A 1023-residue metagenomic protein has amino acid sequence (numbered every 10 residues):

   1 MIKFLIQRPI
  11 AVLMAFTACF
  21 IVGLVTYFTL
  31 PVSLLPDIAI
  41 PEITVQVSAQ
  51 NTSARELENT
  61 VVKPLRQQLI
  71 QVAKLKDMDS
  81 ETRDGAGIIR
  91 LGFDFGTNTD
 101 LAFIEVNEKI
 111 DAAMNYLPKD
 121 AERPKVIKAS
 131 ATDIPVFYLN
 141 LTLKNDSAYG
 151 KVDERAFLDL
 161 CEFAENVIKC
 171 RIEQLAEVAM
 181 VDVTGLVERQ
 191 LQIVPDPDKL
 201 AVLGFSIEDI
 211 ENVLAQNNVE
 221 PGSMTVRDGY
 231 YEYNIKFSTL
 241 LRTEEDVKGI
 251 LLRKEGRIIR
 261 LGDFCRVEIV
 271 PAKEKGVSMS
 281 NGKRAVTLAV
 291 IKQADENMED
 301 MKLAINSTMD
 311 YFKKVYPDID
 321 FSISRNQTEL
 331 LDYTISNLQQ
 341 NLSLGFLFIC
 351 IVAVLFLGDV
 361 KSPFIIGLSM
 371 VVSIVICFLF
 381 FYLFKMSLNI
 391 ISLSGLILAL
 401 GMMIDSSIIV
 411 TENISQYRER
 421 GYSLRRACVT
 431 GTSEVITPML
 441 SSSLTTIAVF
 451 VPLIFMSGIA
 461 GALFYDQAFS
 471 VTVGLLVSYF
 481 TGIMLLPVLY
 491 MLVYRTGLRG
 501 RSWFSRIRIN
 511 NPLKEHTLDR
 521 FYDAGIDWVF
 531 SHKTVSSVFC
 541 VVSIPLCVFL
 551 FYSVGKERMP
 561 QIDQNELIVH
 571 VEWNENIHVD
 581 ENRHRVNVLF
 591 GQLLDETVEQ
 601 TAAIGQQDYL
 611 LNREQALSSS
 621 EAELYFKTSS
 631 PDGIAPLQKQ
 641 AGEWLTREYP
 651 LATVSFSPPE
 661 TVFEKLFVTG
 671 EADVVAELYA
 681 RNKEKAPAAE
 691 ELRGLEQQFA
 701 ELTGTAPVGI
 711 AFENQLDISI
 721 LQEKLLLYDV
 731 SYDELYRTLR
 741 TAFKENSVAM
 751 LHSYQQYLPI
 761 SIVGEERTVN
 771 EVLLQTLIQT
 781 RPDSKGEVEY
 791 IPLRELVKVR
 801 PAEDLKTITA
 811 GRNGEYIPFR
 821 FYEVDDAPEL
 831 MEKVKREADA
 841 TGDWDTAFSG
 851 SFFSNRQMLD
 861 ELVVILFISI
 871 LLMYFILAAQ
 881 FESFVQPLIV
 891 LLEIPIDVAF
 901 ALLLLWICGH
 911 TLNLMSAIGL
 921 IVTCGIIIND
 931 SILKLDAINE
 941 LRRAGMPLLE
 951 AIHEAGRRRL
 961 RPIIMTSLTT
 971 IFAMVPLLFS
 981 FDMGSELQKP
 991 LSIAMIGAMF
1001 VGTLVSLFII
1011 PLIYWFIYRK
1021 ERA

Functional and structural regions predicted by a protein language model:
M1-F346, A462, K806-R820: Membrane-proximal extracytoplasmic
M1-V32, V435, R506-P560, A676: Signature of alpha-helical transmembrane segments and their immediate interfacial
I2-I10, D332-N389, F455-I459, Q857-M915 (+2 more regions): Interfacial segments of transmembrane alpha-helices in multi-pass membrane proteins
I10, A18-S53, D111-D120, I454-A462 (+3 more regions): Transmembrane helices with small-residue packing motifs
L57-D133, D198-V219, L240, D580-T669 (+2 more regions): Solvent-exposed, membrane-proximal periplasmic/extracellular interface segments of envelope transport and secretion
V315, L331, I335-Q339, F356-G358 (+5 more regions): Cytosolic juxtamembrane regions of multi-pass inner-membrane proteins
Q327, L651-A1023: C-terminal transmembrane helical bundles of large multi-pass transporters and their helix-start/helix-kink determinants
L400-I414, I436-F455, A462-I509, L624 (+5 more regions): Transmembrane alpha-helices and their membrane-interface boundaries in multi-pass membrane transporters and channels
